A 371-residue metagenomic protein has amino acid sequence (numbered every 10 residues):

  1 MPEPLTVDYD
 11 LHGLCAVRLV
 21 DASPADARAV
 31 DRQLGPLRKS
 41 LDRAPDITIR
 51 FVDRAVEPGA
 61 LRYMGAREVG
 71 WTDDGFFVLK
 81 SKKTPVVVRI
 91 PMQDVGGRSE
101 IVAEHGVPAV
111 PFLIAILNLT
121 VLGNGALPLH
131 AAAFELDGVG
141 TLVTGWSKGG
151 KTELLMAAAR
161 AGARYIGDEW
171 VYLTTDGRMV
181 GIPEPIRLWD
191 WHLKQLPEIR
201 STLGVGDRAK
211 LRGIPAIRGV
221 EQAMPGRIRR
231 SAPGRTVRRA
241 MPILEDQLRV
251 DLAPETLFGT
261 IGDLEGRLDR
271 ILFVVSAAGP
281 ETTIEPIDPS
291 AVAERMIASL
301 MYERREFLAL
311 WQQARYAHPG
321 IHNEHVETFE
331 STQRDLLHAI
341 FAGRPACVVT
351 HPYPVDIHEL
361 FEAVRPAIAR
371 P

Functional and structural regions predicted by a protein language model:
M1-S147, M156, R160-A161, V171-P371: A noncatalytic interaction/capping subdomain that flanks phosphate/NTP-handling catalytic cores
K151: Conserved lysine of the Walker
